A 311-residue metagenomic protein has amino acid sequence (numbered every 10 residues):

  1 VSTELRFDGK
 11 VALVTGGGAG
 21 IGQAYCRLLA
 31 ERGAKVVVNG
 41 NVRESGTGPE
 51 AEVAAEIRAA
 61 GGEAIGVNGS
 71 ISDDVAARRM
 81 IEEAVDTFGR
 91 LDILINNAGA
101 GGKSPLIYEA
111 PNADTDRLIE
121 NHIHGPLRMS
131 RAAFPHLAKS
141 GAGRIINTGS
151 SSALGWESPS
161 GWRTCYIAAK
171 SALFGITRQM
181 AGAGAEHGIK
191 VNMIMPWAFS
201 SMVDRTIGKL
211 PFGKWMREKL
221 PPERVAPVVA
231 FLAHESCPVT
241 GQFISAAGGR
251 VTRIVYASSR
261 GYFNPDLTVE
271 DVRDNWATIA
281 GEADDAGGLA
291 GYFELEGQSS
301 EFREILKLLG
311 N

Functional and structural regions predicted by a protein language model:
E4-V38: Canonical Rossmann dinucleotide-binding motif of NAD(H)/NADP(H)-dependent dehydrogenases/reductases, specifically
K10, G62-E63, R90-L91, L137-S151 (+2 more regions): Active-site loop of short-chain dehydrogenase/reductase
R32-E52: Conserved glycine-rich Rossmann-like NAD(P)H-binding loop of the short-chain dehydrogenase/reductase
A100, I146-R178, G182-E186, P196-E218 (+1 more regions): Catalytic loop of short-chain dehydrogenase/reductase
P105-I107, P111-I119, C165: Substrate-binding pocket helix/loop in short-chain dehydrogenase/reductase
S130-R131, R178: A short, exposed helix-loop element centered on a Lys and neighboring polar residues
G213-L309: C-terminal helical subdomain
